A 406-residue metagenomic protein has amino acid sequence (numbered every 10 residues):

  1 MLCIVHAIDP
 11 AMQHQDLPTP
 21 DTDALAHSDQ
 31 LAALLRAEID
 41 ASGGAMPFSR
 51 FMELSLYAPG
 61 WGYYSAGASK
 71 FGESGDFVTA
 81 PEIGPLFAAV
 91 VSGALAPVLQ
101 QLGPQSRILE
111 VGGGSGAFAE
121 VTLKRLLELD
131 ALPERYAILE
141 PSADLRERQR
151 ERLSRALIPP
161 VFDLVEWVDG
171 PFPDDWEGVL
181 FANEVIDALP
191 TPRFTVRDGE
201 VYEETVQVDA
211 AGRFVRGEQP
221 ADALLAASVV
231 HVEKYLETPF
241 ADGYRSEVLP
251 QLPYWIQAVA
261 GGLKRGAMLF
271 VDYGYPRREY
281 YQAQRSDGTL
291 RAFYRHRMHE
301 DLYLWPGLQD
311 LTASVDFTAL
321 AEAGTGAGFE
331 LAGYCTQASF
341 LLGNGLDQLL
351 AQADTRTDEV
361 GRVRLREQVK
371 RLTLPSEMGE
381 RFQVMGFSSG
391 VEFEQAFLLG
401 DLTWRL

Functional and structural regions predicted by a protein language model:
L2-V111, S115-P171, D175-W176, S339 (+3 more regions): Rossmann-like AdoMet
S55, L180, L320: A residue-level signal for conserved active-site and pocket-lining positions in enzyme catalytic cores
Y64, A188-T191, E279, E394-A396: Short helix/loop capping segments that flank catalytic or ligand/cofactor-binding pockets
V111, P141, V185-A188, Y273: Generic detector of well-ordered alpha-helical packing
P171, D175-W176, Q207, D242-E247: Hydrophobic/basic alpha-helical segments enriched in Actinobacteria
D175-T195, S246, P250, Y254 (+1 more regions): A short SAM/SAH-binding and catalytic strip from SAM-dependent methyltransferases
V179-V230, A283-F293: A mobile, often basic/glycine-rich helix-loop segment that functions as the active-site lid/recognition loop
V229-L406: Long, Lys/Arg- and hydrophobic-enriched amphipathic alpha-helices
